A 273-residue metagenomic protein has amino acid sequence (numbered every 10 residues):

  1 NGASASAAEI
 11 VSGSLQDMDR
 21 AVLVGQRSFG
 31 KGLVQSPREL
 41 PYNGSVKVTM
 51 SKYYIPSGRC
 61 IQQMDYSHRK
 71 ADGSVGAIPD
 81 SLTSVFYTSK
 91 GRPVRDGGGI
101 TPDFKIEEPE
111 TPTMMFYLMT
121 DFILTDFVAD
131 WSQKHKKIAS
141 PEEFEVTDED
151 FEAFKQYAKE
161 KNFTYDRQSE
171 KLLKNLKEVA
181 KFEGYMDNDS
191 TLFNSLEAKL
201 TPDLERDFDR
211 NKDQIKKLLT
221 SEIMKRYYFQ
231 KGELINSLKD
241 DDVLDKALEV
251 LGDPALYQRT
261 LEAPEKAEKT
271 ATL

Functional and structural regions predicted by a protein language model:
N1, S14, V22-V24, S45-K52 (+4 more regions): Soluble periplasmic/extracytoplasmic beta-strand elements of cell-envelope proteins
N1-P41, K52, N236: Cleft-lining beta-strand/loop regions that shape enzyme active-site pockets
G2, A21, S45-V46, I78 (+2 more regions): Alpha-helical protein-protein interaction elements
A5-S6, M18, V24, P41-V48 (+6 more regions): Extracytoplasmic
G13-A21, T49-S51, R69-P79: Short secondary-structure transition/capping segments
K31-Q35, I55, I61-H68: Short, positively charged
C60-I61, D65-L273: Conserved functional hotspot residues or short segments at active or partner-binding sites across diverse domains
